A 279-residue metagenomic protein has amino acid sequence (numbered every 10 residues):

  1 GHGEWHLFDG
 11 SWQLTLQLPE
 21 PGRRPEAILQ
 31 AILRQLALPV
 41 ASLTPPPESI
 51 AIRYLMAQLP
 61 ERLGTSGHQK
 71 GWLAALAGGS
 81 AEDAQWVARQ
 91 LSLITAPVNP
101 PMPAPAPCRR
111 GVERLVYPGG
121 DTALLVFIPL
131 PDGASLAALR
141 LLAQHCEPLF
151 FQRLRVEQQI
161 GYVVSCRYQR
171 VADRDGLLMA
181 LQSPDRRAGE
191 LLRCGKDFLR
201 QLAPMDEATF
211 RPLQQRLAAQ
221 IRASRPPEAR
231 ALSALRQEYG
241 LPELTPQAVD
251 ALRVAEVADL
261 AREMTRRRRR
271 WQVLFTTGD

Functional and structural regions predicted by a protein language model:
G1-E4, A57-G67, R110, E157-R167 (+1 more regions): Short amphipathic beta-strand starts and helix->beta connectors
G1-F8, L125, A143-S183: A structural supersecondary motif
H6-S11, T65-G71, P118-G120, Q169-G176 (+1 more regions): Short, flexible turn/loop "capping" segments at secondary-structure junctions
D9-I50, M102, Q169-R225: M16/insulysin-pitrilysin zinc metalloprotease superfamily fold
Q13-P21, G71-G78, L136-R140, M179-R186 (+2 more regions): Second-shell loop/turn segments in exported
S42-E61, G78: Domain-scale recognition of functional cores that engage charged ligands
R62-P107, R114-L115, R211-D279: C-terminal regions of mature proteins
P97-F151: His/Glu-based metal-binding/catalytic segments typifying zinc-dependent metallopeptidases
